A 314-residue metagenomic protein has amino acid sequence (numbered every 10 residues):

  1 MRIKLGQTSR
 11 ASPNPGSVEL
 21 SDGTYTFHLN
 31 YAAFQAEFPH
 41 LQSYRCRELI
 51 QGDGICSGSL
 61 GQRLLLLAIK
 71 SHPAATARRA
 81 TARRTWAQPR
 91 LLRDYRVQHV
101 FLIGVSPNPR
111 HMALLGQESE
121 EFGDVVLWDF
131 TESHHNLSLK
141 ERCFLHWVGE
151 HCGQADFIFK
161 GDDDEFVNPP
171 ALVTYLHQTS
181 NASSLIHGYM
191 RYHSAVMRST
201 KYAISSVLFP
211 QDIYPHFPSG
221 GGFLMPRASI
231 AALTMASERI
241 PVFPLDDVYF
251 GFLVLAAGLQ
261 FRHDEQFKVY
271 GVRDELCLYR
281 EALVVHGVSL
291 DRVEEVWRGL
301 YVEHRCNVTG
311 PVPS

Functional and structural regions predicted by a protein language model:
M1-S314: Secretory-pathway lumenal glyco-enzymes, predominantly type II signal-anchor Golgi glycosyltransferases
